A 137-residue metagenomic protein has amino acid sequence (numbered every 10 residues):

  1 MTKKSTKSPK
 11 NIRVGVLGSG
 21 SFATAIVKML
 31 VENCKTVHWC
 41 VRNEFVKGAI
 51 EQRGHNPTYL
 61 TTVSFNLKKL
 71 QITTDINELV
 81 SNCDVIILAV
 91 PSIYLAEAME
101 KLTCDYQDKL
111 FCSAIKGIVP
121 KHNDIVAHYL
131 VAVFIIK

Functional and structural regions predicted by a protein language model:
T2-V63, Q71-T74, V80: NAD(P)+-binding Rossmann beta1-loop-alpha1 motif at the extreme N-terminus of oxidoreductases
S64-F65, K101: Residue-level detector of alpha-helical recognition elements and their boundaries
I76, V85-K137: Rossmann-like NAD(P)(H) cofactor-binding subdomain of soluble oxidoreductases
